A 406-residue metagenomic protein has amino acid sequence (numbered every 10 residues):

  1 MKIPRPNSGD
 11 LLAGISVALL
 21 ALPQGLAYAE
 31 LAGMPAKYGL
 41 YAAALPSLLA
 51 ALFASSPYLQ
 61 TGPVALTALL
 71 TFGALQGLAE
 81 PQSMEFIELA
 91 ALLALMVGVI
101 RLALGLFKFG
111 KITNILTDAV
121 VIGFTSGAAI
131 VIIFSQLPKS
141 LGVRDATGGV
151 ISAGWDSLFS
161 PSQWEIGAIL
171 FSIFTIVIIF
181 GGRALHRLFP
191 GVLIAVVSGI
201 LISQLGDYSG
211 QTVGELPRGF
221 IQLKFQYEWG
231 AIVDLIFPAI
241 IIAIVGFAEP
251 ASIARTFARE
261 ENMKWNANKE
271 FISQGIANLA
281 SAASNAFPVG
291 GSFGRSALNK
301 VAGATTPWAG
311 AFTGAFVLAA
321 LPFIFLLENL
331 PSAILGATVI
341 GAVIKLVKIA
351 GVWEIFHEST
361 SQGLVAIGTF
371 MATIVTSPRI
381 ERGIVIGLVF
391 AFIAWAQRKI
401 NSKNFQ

Functional and structural regions predicted by a protein language model:
M1-Q406: Transmembrane helical cores of multi-pass ion-transport proteins
